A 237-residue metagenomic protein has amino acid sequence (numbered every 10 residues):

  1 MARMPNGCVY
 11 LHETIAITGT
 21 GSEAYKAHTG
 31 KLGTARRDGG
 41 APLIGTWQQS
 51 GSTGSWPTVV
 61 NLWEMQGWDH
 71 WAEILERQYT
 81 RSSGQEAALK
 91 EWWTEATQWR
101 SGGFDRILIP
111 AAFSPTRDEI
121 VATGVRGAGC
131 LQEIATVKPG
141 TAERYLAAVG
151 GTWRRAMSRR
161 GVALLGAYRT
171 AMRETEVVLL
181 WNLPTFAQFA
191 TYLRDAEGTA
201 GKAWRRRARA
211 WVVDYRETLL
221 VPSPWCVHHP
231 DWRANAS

Functional and structural regions predicted by a protein language model:
M1-P5, E23-T46, G51-W56, E64-I107 (+2 more regions): An amphipathic, aromatic/His-enriched active-site/gating alpha helix that lines ligand/cofactor pockets
V9-A24, P110-Q188, C226-H229, A234-S237: Surface-exposed interaction/gating patches
S52-V60, A171-V178: The conserved glycine-aromatic submotif of the RRM
